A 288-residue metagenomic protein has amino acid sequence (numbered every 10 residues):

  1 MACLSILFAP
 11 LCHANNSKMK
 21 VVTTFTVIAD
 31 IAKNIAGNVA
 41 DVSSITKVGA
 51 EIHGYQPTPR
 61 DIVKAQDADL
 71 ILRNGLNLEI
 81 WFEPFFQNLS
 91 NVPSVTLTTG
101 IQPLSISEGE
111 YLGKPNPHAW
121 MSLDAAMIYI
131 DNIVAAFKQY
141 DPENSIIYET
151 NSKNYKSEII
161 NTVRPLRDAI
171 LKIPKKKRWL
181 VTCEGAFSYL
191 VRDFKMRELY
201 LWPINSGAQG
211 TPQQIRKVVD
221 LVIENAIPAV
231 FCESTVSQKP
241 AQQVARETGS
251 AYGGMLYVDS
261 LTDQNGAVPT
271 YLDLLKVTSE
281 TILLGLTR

Functional and structural regions predicted by a protein language model:
M1-A9: Bacterial N-terminal signal peptides
H13-R288: Extracytoplasmic metal-acquisition and chelation regions
